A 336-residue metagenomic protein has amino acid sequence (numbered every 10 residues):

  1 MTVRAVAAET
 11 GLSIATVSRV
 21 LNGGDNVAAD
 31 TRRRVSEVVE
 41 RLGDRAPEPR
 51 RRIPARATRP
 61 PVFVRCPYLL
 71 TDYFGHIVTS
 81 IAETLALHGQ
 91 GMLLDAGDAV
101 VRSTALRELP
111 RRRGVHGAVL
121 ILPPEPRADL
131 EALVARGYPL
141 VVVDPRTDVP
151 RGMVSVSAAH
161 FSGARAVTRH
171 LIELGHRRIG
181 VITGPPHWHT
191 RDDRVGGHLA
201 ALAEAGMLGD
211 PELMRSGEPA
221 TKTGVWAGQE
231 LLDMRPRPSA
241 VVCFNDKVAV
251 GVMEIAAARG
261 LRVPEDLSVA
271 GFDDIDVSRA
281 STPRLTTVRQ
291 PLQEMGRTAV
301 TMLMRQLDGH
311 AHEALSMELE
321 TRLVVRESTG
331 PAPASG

Functional and structural regions predicted by a protein language model:
M1-I14: Extreme N-terminal segment that seeds HTH/winged-HTH DNA-binding domains in transcriptional regulators
M1-T2, V39-Y73, I77, H88: N-terminal helix-turn-helix/winged-helix DNA-binding helices and compositionally similar short basic alpha-helical
D30, R65-H76, L94-S103, P145 (+8 more regions): Hinge/beta->alpha junction and helix N-cap segments in small-molecule ligand-binding domains
T79, E83-P126: Central regulatory/effector-binding core of bacterial HTH transcription factors
I121-R165, M207, K247, D273-L285: Flexible loop/hinge segments that line or gate small-molecule binding clefts
R177-R178, G209-L213, V263-S268: Short acidic capping loops at alpha-helix termini that bridge into adjacent secondary structure
E230, M234-G336: Flexible loop/turn connectors
